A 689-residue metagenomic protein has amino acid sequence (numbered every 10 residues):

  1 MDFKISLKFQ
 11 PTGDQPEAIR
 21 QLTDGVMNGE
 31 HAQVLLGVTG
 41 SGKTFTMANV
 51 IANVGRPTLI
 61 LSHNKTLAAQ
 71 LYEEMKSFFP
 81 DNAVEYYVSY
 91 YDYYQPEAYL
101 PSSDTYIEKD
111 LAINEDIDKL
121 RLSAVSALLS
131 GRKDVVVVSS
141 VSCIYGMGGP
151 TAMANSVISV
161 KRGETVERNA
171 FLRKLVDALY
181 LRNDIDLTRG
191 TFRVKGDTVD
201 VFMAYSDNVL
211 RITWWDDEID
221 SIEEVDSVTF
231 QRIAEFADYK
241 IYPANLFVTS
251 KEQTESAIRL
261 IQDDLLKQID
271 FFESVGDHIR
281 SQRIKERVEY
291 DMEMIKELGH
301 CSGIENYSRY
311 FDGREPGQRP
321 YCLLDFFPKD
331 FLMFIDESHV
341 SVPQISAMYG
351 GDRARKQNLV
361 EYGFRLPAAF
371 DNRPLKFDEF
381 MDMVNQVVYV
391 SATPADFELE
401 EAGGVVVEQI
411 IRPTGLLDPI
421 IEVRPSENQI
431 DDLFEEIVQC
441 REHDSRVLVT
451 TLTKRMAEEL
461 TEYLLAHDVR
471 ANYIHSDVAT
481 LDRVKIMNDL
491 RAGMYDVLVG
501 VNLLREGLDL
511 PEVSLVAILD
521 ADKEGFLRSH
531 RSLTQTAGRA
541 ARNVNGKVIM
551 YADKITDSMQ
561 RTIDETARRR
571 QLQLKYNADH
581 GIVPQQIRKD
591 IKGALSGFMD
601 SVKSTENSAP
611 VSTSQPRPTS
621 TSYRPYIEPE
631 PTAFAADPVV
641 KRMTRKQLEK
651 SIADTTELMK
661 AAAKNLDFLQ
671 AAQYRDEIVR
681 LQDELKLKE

Functional and structural regions predicted by a protein language model:
M1-L36: Conserved pre-motif I regulatory segment
N28-V34, R56-P57, K133-V135, S445-R446: Pre-Walker A (Motif I) flank of P-loop NTPase domains
N28-V50: Walker A/P-loop
V34, Y87-D432, E436-E442, T461 (+3 more regions): N-terminal cationic and glycine-rich segments that engage phosphates or anionic surfaces
P57-A69, Y86, R280, C440-E462: Conserved strand-helix element at the start of the C-terminal RecA-like helicase core
P80-S89, G303, R446-L448, L460-D482: Conserved RecA-like helicase motor-core motifs
T151, T453-H475, R680, E684: Conserved helicase motor "Helicase C" RecA-like lobe of SF1/SF2 P-loop NTPases
V478-G500: Conserved helicase ATPase core of P-loop NTP-dependent helicases/translocases
